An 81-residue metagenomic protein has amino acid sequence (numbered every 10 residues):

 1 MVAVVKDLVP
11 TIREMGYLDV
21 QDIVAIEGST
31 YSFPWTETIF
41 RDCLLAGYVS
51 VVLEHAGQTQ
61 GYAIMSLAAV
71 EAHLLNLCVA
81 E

Functional and structural regions predicted by a protein language model:
A3-E81: Acetyl-CoA-dependent GNAT
